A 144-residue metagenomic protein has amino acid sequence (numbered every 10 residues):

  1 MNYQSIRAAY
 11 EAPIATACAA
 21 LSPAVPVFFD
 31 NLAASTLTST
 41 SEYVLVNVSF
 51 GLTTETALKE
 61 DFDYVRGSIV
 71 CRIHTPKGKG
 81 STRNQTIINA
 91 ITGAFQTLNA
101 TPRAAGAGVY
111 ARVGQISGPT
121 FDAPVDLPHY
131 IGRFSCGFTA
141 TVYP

Functional and structural regions predicted by a protein language model:
M1-D61, L98-Y110: Small/polar-rich, solvent-exposed N-terminal microdomains that initiate assembly or binding
N2, I6, R83, P128: Conserved acidic
F50-T54, K77, T120-F121: Short, well-ordered turn and helix-capping elements at secondary-structure junctions
E55, G80-T82, T141-Y143: Intrinsically disordered, low-complexity acidic/polar segments
D61-K79, H129-T141: Oligomerization/assembly interface segments of phage tail-like spikes and tubes
K77-T92: Mid-chain, well-packed structural core segment of small domains
T92-P144: Acidic-leaning, charged glycine-interspersed low-complexity segments
